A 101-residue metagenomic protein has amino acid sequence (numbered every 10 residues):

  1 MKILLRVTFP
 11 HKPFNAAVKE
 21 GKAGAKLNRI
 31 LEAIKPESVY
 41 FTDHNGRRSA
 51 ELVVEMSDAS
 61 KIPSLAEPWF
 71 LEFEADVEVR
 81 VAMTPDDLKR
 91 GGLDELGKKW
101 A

Functional and structural regions predicted by a protein language model:
M1-A101: Conserved, structured core segments of small domains
